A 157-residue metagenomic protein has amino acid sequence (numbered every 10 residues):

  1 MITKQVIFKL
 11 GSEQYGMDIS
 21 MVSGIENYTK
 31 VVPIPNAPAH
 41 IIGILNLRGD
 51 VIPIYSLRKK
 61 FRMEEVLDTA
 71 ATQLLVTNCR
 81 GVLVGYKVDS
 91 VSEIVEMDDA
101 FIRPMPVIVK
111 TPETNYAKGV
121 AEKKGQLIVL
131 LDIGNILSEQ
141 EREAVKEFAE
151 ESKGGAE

Functional and structural regions predicted by a protein language model:
M1-E157: An acidic, low-aromatic, low-complexity terminal/linker signal
